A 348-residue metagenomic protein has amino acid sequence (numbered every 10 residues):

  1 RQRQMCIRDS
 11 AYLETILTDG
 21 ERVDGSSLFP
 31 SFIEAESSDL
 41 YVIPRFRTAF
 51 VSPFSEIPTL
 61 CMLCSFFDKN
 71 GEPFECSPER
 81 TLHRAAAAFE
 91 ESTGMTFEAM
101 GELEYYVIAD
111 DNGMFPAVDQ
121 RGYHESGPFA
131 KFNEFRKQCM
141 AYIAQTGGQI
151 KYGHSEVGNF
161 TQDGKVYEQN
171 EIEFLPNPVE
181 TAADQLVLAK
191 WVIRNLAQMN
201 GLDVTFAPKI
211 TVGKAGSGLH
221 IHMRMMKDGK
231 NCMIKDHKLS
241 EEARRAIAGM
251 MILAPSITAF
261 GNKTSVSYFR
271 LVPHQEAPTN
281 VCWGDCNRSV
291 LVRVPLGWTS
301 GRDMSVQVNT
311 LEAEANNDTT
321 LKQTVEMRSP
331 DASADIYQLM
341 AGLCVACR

Functional and structural regions predicted by a protein language model:
Q2, T59-L63, M100-E104, Y167-E171 (+4 more regions): Broad gene-expression machinery/nucleic-acid interaction feature
Q4, R8-N159, N177-W191, L202 (+2 more regions): ATP/Mg2+-dependent ligation/transfer catalytic cores
V51-T59, T96-E98, Q162-V166, K214 (+2 more regions): Short glycine/proline-enriched loop/turn "hinge" motifs that connect secondary-structure elements and lie
L63, E102-P116, G158-E173, A207-G229: Histidine-centered divalent-metal-coordination microenvironment in nucleic-acid enzymes
A117-D119, H222-N231, N316-Q323: Short acidic (Asp/Glu) and glycine-rich catalytic loops that position anionic groups and cofactors
S126-A130, N159-Q162, E180-D184, A207-K214 (+3 more regions): Alpha-helix capping and helix-loop boundary segments enriched in small/acidic/polar residues
T181, V192-L202, K235-R348: C-terminal accessory/tail domains of diverse enzymes
A183-K190, L196-A207, A215-M226: Loop-centered beta-sheet repeat module
